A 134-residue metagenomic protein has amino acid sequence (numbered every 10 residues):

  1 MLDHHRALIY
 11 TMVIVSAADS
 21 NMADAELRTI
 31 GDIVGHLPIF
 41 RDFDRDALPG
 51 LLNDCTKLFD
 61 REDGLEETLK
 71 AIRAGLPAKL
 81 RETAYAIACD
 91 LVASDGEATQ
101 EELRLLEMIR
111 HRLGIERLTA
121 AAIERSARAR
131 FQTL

Functional and structural regions predicted by a protein language model:
M1-L134: Small-residue-enriched hydrophobic alpha-helices in membranes
